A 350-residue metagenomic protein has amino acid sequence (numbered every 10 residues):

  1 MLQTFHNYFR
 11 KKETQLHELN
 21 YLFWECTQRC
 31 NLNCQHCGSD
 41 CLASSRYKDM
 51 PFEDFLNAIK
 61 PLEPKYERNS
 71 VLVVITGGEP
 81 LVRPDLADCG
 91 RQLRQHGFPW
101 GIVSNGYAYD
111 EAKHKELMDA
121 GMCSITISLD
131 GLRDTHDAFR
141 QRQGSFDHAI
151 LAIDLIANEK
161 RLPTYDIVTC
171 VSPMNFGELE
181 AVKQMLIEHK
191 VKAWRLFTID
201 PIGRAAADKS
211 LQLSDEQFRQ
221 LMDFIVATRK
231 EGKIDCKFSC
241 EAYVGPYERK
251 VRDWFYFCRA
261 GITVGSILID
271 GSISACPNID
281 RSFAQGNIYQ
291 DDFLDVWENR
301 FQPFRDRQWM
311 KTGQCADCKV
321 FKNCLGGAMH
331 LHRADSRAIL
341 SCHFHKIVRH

Functional and structural regions predicted by a protein language model:
M1-S124: Conserved alpha-helical substructure of the radical SAM core
T4-N20, K250, N278-H350: Flexible mid-to-C-terminal extensions adjoining Fe-S/redox cofactors in radical SAM and related proteins
F23, T27, N31, F255 (+2 more regions): Residues immediately within or flanking Cys/His clusters that coordinate Zn2+ in small zinc-binding modules
R29, N33, C37-D40, G261 (+3 more regions): Cys/His-rich metal-chelating microdomains
S45, D119-V264, I269-S274, N278-A284: Radical SAM enzyme [4Fe-4S]-AdoMet core and its adjacent flexible, acidic and glycine-rich loops/tails across
M50, P84, G144, M174-G177 (+1 more regions): Residue-level signal for the nucleotide or nucleotide-sugar donor/cofactor binding architecture
